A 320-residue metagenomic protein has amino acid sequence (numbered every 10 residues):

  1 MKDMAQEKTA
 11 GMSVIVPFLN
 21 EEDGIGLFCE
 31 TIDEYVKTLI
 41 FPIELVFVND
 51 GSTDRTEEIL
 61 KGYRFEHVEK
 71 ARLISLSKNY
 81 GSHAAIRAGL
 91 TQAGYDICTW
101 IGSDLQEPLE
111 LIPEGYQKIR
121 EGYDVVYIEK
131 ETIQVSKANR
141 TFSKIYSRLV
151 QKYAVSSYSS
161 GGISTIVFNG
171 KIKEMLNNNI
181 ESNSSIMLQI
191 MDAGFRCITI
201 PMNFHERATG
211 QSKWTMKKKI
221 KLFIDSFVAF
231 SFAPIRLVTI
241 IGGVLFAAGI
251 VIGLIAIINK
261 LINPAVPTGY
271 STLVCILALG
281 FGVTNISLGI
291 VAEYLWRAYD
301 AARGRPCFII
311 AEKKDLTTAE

Functional and structural regions predicted by a protein language model:
K2-T9, S185-E320: Hydrophobic helical membrane-anchoring modules
K2-V135, L149: Structured catalytic core of nucleotide-sugar glycosyltransferases
I15, D33, K61, R87-L90 (+9 more regions): Conserved protein kinase catalytic domain
P17, L76-K78, I166, T239 (+2 more regions): Short conserved micro-motifs on helix faces and helix-strand junctions that flank and scaffold key functional residues
N20-D23, Q106, E110, N177 (+3 more regions): Residues in soluble alpha-helical coiled-coils and helical-bundle/repeat scaffolds
E34-K37, C98, D124, A154 (+4 more regions): Generic structural signal for secondary-structure transition and capping sites
I74-K78, S82-Q92, I97, L109-S184 (+1 more regions): Acceptor/aglycone-binding surface of glycosyltransferases and processive sugar-polymer synthases
